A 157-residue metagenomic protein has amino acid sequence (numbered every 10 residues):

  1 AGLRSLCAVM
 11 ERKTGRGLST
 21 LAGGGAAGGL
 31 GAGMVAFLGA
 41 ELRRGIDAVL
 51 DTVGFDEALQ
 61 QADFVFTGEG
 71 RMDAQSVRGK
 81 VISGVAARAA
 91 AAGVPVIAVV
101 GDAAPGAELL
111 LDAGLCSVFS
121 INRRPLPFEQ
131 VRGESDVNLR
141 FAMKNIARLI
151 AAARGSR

Functional and structural regions predicted by a protein language model:
A1-R157: N-terminal loops that bind phosphate or other acidic moieties and the adjacent beta-alpha structural core
